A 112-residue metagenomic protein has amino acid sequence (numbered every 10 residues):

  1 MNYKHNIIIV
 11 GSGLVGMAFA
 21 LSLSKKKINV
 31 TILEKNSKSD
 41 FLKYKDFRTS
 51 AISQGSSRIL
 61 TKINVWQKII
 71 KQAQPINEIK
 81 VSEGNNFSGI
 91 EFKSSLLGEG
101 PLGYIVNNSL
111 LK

Functional and structural regions predicted by a protein language model:
M1-N6, K38, Q54, Q67-K68: Short, Lys/Arg-enriched, disordered terminal segments
Y3, R58-T61, Q74-K112: Conserved N-terminal helical subregion
I8-V10, L21-R48: Glycine-rich FAD pyrophosphate-binding loop
S12-L14: Glycine-rich Rossmann-fold phosphate-binding loop(s) that bind the pyrophosphate of adenine dinucleotide cofactors
M17: Residues forming the Rossmann-fold NAD(P)(H) cofactor-binding site
L21-K25, A73, I79: Charged, low-complexity intrinsically disordered regulatory segments in eukaryotic signaling
K43-S50, L96-P101: Short glycine-enriched, charge-decorated loop/helix-capping segments at active-site entrances that position
D46-K71: N-terminal glycine-rich dinucleotide-binding loop that anchors FAD/FMN and/or NAD(P) in oxidoreductases
